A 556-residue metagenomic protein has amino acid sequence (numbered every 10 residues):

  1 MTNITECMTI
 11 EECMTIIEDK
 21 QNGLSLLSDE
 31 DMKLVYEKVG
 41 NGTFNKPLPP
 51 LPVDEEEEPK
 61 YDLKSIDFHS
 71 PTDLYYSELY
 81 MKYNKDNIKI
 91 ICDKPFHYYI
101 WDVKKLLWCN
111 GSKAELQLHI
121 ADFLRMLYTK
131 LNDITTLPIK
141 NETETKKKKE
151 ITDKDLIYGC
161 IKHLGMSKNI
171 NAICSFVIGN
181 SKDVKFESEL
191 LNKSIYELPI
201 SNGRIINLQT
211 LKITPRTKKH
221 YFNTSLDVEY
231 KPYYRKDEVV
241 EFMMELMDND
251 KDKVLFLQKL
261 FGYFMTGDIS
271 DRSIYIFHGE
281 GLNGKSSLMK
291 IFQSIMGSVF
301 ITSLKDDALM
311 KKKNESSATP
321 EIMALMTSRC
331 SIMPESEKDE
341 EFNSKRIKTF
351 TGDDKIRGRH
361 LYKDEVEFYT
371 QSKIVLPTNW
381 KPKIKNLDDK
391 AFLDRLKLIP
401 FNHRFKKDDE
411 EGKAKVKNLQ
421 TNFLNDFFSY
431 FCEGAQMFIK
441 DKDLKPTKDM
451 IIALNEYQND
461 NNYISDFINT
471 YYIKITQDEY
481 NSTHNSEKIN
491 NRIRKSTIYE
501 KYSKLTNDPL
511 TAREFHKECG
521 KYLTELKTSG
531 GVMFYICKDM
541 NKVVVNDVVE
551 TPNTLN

Functional and structural regions predicted by a protein language model:
T5-I16: Short amphipathic alpha-helical heptad-repeat segments
C7, Q21-D29: Charged, low-complexity interaction regions
E12, E30-D31, V35, T43-H97 (+2 more regions): Feature primarily recognizes SF3-like P-loop helicase cores of small DNA viruses
I16, K20, V35: Interfaces that engage single-stranded nucleic acids at replication/repair/recombination sites
G40: ATP-binding catalytic core of ATPases
L107-I120: Trp- and S/T/G-rich repeat-edge/linker motifs of beta-rich repeat architectures
